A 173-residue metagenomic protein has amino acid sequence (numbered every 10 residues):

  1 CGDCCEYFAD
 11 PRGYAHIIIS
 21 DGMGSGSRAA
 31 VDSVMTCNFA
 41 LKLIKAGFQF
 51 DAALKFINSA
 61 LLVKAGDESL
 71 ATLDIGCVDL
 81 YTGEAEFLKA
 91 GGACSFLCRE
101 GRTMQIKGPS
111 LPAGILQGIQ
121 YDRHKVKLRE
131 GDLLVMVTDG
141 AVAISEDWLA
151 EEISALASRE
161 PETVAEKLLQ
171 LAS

Functional and structural regions predicted by a protein language model:
C1-M23, R28, V34-N38, C94 (+1 more regions): N-terminal entry segment of metal-dependent catalytic domains or homologous docking segments
G2-R12, L73, Q105-E146, L171: Acidic loop->beta-strand submotif enriched in PP2C/PPM serine/threonine phosphatases
P11-R12, S27, V31, A46-F50 (+6 more regions): Cytosolic nucleotide-utilizing catalytic cores of signal-transduction proteins
A15-I18, F87-L88, L134-V137: Short hydrophobic-aromatic micro-motifs
G22-G24, G92-S95, R102-M104, V142-A143: Short, surface-exposed beta-strand-loop junctions and turns on beta-sheet-rich folds
S25-A46, L128, D132-A172: Active-site-proximal, acidic helix/loop segment immediately C-terminal to a metal-coordinating Asp/Glu
A30-E100, A172-S173: Catalytic core of PPM/PP2C metal-dependent serine/threonine phosphatase domains
T103-K107, E162-T163: Long, low-complexity intrinsically disordered regions
